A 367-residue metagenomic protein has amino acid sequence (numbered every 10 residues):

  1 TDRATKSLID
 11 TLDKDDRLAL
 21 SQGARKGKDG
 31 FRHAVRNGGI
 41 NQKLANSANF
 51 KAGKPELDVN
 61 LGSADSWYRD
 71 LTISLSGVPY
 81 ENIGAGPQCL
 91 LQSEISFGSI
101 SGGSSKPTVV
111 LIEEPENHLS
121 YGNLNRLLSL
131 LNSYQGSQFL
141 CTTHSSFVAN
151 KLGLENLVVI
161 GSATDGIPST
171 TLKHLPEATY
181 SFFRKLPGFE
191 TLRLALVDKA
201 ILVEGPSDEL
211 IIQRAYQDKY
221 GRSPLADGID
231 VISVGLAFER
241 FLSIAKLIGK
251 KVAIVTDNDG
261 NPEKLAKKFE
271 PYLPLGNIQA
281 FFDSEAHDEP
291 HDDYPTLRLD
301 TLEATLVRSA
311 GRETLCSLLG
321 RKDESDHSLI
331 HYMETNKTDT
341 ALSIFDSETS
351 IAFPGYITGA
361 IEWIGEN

Functional and structural regions predicted by a protein language model:
D2-L91, I95-V109: Extended helical coiled-coil dimerization/tether regions that scaffold and oligomerize large DNA-maintenance assemblies
R3, Q88, G122, R126 (+4 more regions): Charged, alpha-helix-enriched surfaces in structured cytosolic catalytic cores of large nucleotide-utilizing machines
T11, D15, S47, F97-I100 (+4 more regions): Conserved, well-folded catalytic cores of nucleic-acid-processing and energy-transducing macromolecular machines
L12, A19, R32-R36, A85 (+6 more regions): Catalytic cores of large soluble enzymes that bind and process phosphate-bearing ligands
K28-V35, E114-H118, F139, I232 (+2 more regions): Generic amphipathic alpha-helical segments used as scaffolds and interaction surfaces in large, multi-domain proteins
V59, I112-E114, T256: Short glycine-centered, acidic/aromatic-flanked micro-motifs in structured strand/loop junctions that mark active-site
W67-R193, E209-L210, Y220, L242 (+2 more regions): Switch/communication elements of ASCE P-loop NTPase nucleotide-binding domains
V158-N367: Acidic, divalent-metal-binding catalytic cores of TOPRIM and closely related two-metal-ion phosphodiester/pyrophosphate
